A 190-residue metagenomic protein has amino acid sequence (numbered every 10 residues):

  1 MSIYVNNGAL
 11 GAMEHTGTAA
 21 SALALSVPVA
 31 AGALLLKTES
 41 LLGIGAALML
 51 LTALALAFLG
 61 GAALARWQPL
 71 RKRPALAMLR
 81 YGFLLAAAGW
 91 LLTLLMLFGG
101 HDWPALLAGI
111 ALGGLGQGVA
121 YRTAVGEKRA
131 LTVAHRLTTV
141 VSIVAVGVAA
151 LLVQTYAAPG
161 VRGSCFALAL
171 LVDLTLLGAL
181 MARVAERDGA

Functional and structural regions predicted by a protein language model:
G8-A33, A111: Pair of pore-lining "gating" transmembrane helices in MFS-fold secondary transporters
V27-A46: Short amphipathic helix-loop junctions that connect adjacent transmembrane helices in Major Facilitator Superfamily/SLC
G61-P74: Helix-to-loop junctions at the C-terminal end of transmembrane segments in multipass secondary transporters
A77-L91: Structural signature of the two symmetry-related core transmembrane helices
D102-V119: Hydrophobic core of transmembrane alpha-helices in multi-pass small-molecule transporters, especially MFS/SLC-type
W103, L151-V172: A membrane-interface helix-boundary motif in multi-pass transporters
Q117-R129: Intracellular juxtamembrane helix-capping segments at the cytosolic ends of symmetry-related transmembrane helices
V133-L151: A late C-terminal transmembrane helix in Major Facilitator Superfamily
